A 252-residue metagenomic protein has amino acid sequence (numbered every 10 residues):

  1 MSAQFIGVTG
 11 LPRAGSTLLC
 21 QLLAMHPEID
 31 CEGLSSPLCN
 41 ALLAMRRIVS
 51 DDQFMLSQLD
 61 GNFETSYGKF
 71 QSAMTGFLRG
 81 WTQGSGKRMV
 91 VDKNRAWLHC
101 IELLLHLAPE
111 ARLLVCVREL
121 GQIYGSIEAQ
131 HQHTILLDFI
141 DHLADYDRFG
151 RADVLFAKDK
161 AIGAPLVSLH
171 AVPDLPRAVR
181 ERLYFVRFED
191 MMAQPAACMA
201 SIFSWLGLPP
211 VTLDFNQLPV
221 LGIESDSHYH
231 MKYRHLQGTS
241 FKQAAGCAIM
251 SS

Functional and structural regions predicted by a protein language model:
M1-G7, L155-I162, L169-R177, L183-F185 (+2 more regions): PAPS-dependent sulfotransferases, especially Golgi type II membrane carbohydrate sulfotransferases
M1-G76, L221-S225: PAPS-dependent sulfotransferase catalytic core
V8-G10, G33, V90-K93, V115-V117 (+1 more regions): Short beta-strand segments
R13-A14, M25, S36-L38, A96-L98 (+4 more regions): Short, solvent-exposed loop/turn segments at secondary-structure junctions
G15-I29, L104-A108, E128, F185-P210: PAPS/PAP-binding and catalytic site of the sulfotransferase fold
Y67-Q83, I123-W205: PAPS-dependent sulfotransferase catalytic domain
F70-L103: Glycine-rich phosphate-binding loop used to anchor ATP phosphates in small-molecule kinases, encompassing both
K93-N94, L104-Q130: Conserved phosphate-donor/acceptor-positioning beta-strand/loop module used by diverse small-molecule
